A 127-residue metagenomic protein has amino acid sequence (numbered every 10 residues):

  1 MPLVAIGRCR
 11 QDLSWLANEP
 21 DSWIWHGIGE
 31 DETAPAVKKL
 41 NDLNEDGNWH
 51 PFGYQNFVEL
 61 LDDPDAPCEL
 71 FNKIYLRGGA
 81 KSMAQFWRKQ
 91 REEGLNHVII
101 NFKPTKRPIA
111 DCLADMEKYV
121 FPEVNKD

Functional and structural regions predicted by a protein language model:
M1-D127: Active-site-adjacent structural elements that line small-molecule/cofactor binding pockets in enzymes
